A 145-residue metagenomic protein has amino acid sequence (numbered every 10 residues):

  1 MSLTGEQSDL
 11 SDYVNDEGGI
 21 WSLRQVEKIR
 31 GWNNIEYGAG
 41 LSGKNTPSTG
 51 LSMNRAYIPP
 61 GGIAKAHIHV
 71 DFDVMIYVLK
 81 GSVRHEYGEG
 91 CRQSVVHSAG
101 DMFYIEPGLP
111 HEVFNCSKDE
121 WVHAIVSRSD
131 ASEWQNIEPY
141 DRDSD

Functional and structural regions predicted by a protein language model:
M1-G50, K65, E138-D145: A short, N-terminal "cap"/entry segment at the start of jelly-roll beta-barrel domains of the cupin/DSBH fold
G38-L41, N54-V70: Conserved short histidine dyad/triad with adjacent acidic residue
N45-T49, I58-G62, K80-R84: Short, charged/polar surface micro-motifs in flexible loops or helix N-caps
T46, D71, G90, K118-D119: Short strand-connecting beta-turns/loops that link adjacent beta-strands
M53-A56, M75, Y104, D119-N136: A short hydrophobic beta-strand segment most commonly corresponding to one strand of the jelly-roll/cupin
P59, Y87, H97-S117, R128-S129: Conserved metal-binding segment of the jelly-roll/cupin
I63, F72-A99: A short beta-strand-loop-beta hairpin characteristic of the jelly-roll/cupin
H67-H69, H85, H111: Histidine-centered active-site/metal-ligand motif
